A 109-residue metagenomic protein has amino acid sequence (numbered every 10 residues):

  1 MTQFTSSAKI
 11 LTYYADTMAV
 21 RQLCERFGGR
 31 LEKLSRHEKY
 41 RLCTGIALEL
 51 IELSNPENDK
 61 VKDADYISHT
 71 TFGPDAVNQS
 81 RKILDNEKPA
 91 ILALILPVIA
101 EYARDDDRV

Functional and structural regions predicted by a protein language model:
M1-V109: Short amphipathic alpha-helical interaction elements located at domain edges and within/adjacent to intrinsically
